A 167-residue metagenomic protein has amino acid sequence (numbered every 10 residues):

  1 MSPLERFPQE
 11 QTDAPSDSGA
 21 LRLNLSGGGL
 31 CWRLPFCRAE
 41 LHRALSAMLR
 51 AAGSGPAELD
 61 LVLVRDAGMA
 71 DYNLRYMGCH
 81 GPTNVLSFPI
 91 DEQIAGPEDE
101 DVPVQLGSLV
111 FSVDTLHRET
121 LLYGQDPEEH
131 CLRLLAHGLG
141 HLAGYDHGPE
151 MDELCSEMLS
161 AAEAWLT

Functional and structural regions predicted by a protein language model:
M1-C131, G140-T167: An acidic/histidine-cluster motif and surrounding catalytic segment that typifies divalent-metal-assisted enzyme active
